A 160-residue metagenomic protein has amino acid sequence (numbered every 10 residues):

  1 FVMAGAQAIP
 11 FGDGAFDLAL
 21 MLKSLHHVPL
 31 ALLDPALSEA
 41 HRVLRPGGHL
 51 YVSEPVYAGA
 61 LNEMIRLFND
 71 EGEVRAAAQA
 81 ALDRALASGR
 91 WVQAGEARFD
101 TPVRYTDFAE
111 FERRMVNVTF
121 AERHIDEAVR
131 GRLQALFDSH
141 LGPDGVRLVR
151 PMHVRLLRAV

Functional and structural regions predicted by a protein language model:
M3: Conserved residues in the N-terminal Rossmann fold of short-chain dehydrogenase/reductase
Q7-A19: A short acidic, Gly/Pro-enriched loop at the edge of an enzyme's catalytic core that lines a small-molecule cofactor
F11, V74-G95: Active-site capping/gating segments
D17, V28, R45-G48, E54: Conserved SAM-binding loop
D17-D34: A short SAM/SAH-binding and catalytic strip from SAM-dependent methyltransferases
D34-P46: A short glycine-rich, Lys/Arg-flanked "PGG" loop and its adjoining helix->strand segment in the class I
H49-Q79: Conserved class I S-adenosyl-L-methionine
A87-V160: Conserved Class I S-adenosyl-L-methionine
